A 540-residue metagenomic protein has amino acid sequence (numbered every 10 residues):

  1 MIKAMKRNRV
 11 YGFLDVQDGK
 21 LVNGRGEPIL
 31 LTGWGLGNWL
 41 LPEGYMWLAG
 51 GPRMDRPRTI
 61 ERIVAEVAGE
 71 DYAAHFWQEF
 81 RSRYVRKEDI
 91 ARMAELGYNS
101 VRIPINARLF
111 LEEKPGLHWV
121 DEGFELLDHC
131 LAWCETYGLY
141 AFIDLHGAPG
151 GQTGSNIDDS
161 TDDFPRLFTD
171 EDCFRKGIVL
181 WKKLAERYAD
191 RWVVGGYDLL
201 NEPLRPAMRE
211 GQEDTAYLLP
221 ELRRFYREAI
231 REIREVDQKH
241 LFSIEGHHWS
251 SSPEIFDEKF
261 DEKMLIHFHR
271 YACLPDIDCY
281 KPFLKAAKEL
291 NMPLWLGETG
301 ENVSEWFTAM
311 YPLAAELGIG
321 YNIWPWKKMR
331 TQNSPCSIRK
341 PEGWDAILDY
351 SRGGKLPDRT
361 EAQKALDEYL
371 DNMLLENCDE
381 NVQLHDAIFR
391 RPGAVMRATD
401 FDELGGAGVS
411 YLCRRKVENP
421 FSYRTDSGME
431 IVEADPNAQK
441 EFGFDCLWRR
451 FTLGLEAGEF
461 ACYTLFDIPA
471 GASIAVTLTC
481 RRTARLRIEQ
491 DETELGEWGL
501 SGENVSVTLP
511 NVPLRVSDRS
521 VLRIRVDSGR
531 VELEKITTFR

Functional and structural regions predicted by a protein language model:
M1-Y98: N-terminal carbohydrate-binding accessory modules
R7-F13, R175-P325, I338-D345: Extracellular glycoside hydrolase catalytic/binding regions
E43-M54, L117-D121, P149-F168, C336-P341: Aromatic- and acidic-residue-enriched segments that line the glycan-binding/catalytic groove of carbohydrate-active
V67-E95, D371, L375-D386, C446-A457: Alpha-helix-centered segments that form part of catalytic cores
A73-R81, L111-F124, D163-R175, T215-L218 (+2 more regions): The substrate-binding groove and active-site-proximal loops of carbohydrate-active enzymes, especially glycoside
E79-S100, G116-G147, I157-G196: An active-site-proximal structural segment forming one wall of the substrate-binding cleft that immediately precedes
W306-M396, S410, R415-E418, D426: Aromatic-rich peripheral "rim/lid" segments of glycoside hydrolase catalytic domains that contact and position glycan
M373-R540: Extracytoplasmic
